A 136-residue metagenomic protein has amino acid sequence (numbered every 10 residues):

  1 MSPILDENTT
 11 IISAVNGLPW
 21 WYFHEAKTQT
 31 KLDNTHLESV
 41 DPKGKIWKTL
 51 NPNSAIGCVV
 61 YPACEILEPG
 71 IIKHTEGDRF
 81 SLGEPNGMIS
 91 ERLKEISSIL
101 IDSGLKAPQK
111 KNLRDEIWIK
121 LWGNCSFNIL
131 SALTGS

Functional and structural regions predicted by a protein language model:
M1-L67: Rossmann-like NAD(P)(H) cofactor-binding subdomain of soluble oxidoreductases
W47-K120, C125-S136: Internal alpha-helical scaffold of NAD(P)-dependent oxidoreductase catalytic cores
